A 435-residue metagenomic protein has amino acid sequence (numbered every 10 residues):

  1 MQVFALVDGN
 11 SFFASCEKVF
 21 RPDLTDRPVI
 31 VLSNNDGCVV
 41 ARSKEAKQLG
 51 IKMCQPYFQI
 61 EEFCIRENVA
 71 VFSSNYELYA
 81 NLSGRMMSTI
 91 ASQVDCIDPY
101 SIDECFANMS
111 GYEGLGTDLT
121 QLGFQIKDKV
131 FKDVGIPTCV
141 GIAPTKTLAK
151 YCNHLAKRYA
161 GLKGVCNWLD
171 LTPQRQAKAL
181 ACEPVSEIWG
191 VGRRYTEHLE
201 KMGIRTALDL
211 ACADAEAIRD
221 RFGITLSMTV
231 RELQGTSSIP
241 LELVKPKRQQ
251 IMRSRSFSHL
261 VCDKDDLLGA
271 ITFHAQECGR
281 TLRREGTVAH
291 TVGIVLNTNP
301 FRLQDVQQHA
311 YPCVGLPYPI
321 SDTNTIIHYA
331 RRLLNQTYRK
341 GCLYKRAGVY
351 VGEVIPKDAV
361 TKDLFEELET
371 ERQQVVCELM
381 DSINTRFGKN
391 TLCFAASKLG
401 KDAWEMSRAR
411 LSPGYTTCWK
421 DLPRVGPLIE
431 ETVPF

Functional and structural regions predicted by a protein language model:
M1-R231, P240, R280, T370-F435: Gly/Gly-Pro- and Ser/Thr-rich, intrinsically disordered tail segments characteristic of DNA damage-repair and tolerance
F12, N35-C38, N299-R302, V354-D358: Short, charged/polar surface micro-motifs in flexible loops or helix N-caps
T25-R27, I136, V288-V292, A310-P312 (+2 more regions): A generic structural signal for short beta-strands and their flanking turns/coil linkers
Y100-E104, A143-K146, T287-T291, C342-R346: Short Gly/Ser/Thr- and Asp/Glu-enriched loop/turn motifs at secondary-structure junctions
F106-G111, Y311-P317, V360-E366: Short, hydrophobic beta-strand segments
E113-T117, Y159, R302-L303, I355-K362: Short, charged/polar, Gly/Pro-enriched secondary-structure boundary elements
E187, Y195-L343, I429, V433-F435: DNA-contacting surface of Y-family translesion DNA polymerases
R331-R386: C-terminal hydrophobic structural anchor segments that stabilize assembly/packing rather than catalytic chemistry
